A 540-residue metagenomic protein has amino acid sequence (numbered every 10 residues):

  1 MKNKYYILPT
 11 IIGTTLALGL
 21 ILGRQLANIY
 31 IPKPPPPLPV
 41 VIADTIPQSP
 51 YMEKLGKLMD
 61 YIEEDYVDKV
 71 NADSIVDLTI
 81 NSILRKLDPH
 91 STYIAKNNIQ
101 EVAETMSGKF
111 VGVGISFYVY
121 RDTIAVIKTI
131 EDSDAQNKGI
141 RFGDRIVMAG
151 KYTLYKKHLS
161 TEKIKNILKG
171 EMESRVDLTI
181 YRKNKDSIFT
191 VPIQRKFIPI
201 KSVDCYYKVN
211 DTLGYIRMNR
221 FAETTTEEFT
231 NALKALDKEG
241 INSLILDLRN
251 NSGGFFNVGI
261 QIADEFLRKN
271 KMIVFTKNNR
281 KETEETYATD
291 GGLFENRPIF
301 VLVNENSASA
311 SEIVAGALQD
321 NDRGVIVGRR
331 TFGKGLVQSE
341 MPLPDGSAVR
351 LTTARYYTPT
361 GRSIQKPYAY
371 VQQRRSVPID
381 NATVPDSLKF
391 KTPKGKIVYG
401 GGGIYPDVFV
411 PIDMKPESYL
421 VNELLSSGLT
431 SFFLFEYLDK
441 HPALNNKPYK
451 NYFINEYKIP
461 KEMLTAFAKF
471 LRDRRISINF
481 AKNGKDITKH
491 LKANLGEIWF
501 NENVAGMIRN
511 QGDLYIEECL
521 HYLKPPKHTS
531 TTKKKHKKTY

Functional and structural regions predicted by a protein language model:
L8-Q25: Hydrophobic membrane-insertion alpha-helices, especially the h-region of bacterial N-terminal signal peptides
L26-P47: Ser/Thr/Pro/Gly-rich low-complexity linker/stalk segments immediately outside membranes or between
P35-I42, K57-D65, M148, I498-N503: Acidic/histidine-rich, surface-exposed loop or edge segments in extracytoplasmic proteins
I46-Y51, L55, M59, E63 (+8 more regions): Cleft-lining beta-strand/loop regions that shape enzyme active-site pockets
G56, E63-I127, E173-C205, I508-L520 (+1 more regions): Extended, small/polar residue-biased N-terminal targeting/export presequences and adjacent propeptide/linker tracts
G143-R145, K396: Structural motif
A310, D322, R329, G333-K391: Polar, glycine-rich mid-to-C-terminal structural blocks that act as macromolecule-binding/assembly scaffolds
S363-I364, Y368-Y540: Conserved functional hotspot residues or short segments at active or partner-binding sites across diverse domains
